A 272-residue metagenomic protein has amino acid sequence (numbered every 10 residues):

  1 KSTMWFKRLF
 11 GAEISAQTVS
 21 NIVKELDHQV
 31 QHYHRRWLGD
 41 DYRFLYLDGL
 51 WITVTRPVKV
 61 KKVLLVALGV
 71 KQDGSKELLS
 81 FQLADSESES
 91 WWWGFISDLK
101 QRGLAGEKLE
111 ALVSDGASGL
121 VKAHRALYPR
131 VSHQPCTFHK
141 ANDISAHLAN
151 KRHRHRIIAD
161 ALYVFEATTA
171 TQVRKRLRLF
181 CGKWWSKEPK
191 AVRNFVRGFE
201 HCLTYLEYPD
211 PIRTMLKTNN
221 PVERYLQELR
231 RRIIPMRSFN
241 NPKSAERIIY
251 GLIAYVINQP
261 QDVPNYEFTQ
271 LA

Functional and structural regions predicted by a protein language model:
K1-F6, R176-L177: Short, charged amphipathic recognition helices of the HTH superfamily and cognate SANT/SANTA-like modules
T3, S20-V23, I158, L226 (+1 more regions): Hydrophobic face of alpha-helices
W5, L9-V113, S118, K122 (+3 more regions): RNase H-like nuclease fold core
A12, A16, G106, Q134 (+2 more regions): Alpha-helix N-cap/helix-initiation sites
E110-S118, A123-D160: Conserved beta-strand -> loop -> alpha-helix junction used to position metal-binding or nucleic-acid-contacting
L162-A272: Acidic/histidine-rich catalytic cores and adjacent linkers of DNA breakage/strand-transfer/modification proteins
